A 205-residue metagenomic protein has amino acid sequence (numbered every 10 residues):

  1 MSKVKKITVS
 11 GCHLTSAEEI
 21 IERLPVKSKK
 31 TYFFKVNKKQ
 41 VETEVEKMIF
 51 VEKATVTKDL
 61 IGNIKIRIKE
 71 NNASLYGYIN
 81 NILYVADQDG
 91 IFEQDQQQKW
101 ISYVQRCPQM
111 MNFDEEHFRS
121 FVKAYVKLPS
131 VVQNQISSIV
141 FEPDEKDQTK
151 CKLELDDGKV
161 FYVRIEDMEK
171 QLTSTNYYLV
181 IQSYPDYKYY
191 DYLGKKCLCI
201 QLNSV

Functional and structural regions predicted by a protein language model:
M1-K5, E18-Y32, K39-T43, K47 (+1 more regions): Charged, solvent-exposed interaction patches on well-folded alpha/beta domains that mediate macromolecular contacts
V4-H13: Juxtamembrane extracytosolic/periplasmic "stalk" immediately C-terminal to the first targeting helix
C12-T15, V36: Short coil/turn linker and secondary-structure boundary residues
